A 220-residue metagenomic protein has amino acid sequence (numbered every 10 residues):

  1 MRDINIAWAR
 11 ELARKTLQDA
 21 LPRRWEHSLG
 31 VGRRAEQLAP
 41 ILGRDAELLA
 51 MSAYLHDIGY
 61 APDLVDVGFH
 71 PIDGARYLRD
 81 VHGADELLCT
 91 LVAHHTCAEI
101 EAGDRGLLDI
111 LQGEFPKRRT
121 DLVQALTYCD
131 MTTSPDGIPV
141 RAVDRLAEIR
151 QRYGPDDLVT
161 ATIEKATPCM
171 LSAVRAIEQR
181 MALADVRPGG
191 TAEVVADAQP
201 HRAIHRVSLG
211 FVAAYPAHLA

Functional and structural regions predicted by a protein language model:
I4, Q18-D19, R24-I41, F69: Conserved, hydrophobic alpha-helical core segments of structured domains
N5-H27, L55-D63: Active-site flanking loop/helix segments enriched in acidic
I6-A13, G32, E36, I72-A75 (+1 more regions): An amphipathic alpha-helix signature
R24, S28, V67, D85 (+2 more regions): Generic structural signal for well-ordered, non-membrane alpha-helical segments in soluble metabolic enzymes
P40-I149: Divalent metal-dependent catalytic cores for phosphoryl transfer on phosphate-bearing substrates
L146-L158: Short helix/strand-capping connector loops at secondary-structure junctions
P155-A220: Charged phosphate-binding loop/patch that engages nucleotide di/tri-phosphates or the phosphate backbone of nucleic
